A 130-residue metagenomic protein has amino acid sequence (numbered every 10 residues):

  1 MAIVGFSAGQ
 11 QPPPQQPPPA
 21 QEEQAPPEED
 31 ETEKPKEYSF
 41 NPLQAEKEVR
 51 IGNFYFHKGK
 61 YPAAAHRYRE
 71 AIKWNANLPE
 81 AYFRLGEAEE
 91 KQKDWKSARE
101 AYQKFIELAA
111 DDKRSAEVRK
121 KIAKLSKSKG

Functional and structural regions predicted by a protein language model:
M1-N41: Long, contiguous interaction/recruitment modules in multidomain scaffold/adaptor proteins
N41-E70, W74: Alpha-helical segment of the N-proximal tetratricopeptide repeat
R84, V118-K121: Canonical tetratricopeptide repeat
K93-K113, K120-A123: TPR/TPR-like (Sel1-like) alpha-helical repeat modules
